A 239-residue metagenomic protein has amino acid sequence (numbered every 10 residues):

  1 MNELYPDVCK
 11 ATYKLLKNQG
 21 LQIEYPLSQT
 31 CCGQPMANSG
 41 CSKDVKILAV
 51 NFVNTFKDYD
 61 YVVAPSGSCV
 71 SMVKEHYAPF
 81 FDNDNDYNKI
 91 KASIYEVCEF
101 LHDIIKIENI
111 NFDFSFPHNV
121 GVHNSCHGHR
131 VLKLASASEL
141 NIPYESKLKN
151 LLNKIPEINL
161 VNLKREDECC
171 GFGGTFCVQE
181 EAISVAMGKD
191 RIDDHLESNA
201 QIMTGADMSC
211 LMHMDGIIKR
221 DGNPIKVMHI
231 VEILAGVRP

Functional and structural regions predicted by a protein language model:
M1-P239: Iron-sulfur cluster-binding electron-transfer modules in prokaryotic oxidoreductases
